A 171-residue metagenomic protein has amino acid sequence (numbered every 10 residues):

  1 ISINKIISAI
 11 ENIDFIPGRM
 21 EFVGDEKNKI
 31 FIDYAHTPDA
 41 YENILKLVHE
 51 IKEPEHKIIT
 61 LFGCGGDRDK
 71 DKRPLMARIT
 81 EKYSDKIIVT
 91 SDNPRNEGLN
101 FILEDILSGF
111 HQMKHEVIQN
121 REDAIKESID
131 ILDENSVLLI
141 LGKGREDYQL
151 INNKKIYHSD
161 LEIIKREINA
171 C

Functional and structural regions predicted by a protein language model:
I1-C171: ATP-dependent carboxylate-amine ligase
